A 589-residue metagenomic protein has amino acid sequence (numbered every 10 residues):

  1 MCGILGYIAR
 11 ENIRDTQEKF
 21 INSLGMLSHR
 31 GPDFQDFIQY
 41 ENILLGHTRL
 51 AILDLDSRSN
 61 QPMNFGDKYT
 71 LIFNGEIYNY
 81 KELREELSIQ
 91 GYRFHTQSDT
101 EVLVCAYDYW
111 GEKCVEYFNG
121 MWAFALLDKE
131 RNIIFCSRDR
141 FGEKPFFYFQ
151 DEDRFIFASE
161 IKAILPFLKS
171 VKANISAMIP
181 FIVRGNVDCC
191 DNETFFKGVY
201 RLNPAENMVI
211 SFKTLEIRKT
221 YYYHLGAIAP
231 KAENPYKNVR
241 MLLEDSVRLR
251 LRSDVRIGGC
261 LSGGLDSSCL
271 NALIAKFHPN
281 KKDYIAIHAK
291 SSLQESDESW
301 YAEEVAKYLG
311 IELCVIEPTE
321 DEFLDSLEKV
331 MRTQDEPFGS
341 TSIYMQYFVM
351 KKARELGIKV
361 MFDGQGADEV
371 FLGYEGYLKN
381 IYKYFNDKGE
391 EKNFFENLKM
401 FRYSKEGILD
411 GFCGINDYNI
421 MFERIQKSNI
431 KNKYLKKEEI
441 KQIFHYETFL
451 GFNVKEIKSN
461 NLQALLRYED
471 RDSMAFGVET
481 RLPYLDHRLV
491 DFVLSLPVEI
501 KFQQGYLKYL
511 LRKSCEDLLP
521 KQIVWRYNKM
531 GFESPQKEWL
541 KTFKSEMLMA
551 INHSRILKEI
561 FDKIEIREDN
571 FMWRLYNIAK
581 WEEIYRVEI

Functional and structural regions predicted by a protein language model:
M1-E328, T333, Q346, D517 (+2 more regions): Cysteine-centered catalytic environments shared across enzyme families
M1-I4, N22, K113, P166 (+5 more regions): Adenosyl-5′-phosphate
R93-D99, S292-W300, S342, T480-L485 (+1 more regions): Active-site metal-coordination segments of metallo-dependent hydrolases
C189-C190, K237-G258, K352-L356, N460-E469 (+2 more regions): Phosphate/ATP-binding catalytic cores across multiple sugar-kinase/actin-like superfamilies, primarily ASKHA
I311, E336, I358: Short glycine/serine/threonine/alanine-rich loop segments
I358-Y374: Short acidic/histidine-rich active-site segments
V370-L398: A mobile, often basic/glycine-rich helix-loop segment that functions as the active-site lid/recognition loop
